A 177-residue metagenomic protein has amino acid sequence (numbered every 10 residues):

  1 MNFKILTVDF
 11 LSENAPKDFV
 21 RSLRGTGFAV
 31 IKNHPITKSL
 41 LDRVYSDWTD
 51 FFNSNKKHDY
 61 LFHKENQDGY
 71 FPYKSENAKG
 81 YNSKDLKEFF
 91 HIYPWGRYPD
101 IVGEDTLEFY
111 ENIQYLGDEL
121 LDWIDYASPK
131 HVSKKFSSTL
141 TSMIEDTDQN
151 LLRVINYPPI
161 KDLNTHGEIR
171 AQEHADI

Functional and structural regions predicted by a protein language model:
M1-I177: Peripheral, non-catalytic segments flanking oxidoreductase cores
